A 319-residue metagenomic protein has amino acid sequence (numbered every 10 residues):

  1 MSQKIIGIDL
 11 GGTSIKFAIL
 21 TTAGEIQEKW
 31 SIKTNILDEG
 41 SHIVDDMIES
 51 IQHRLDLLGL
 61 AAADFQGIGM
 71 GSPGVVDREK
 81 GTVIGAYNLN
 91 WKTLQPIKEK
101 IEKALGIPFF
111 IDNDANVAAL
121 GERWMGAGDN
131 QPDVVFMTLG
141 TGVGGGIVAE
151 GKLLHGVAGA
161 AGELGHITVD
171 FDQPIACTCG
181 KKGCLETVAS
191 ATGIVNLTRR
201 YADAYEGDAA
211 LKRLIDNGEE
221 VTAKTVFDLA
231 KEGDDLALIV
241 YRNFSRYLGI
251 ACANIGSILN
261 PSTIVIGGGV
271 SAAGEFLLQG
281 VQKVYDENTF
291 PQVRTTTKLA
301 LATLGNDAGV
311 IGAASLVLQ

Functional and structural regions predicted by a protein language model:
M1-Q66, V76-T82, K98-I107, G121-Q131 (+2 more regions): ATP-binding/phosphotransfer module of carbohydrate and carboxylate kinases, centering on a glycine-rich
W30-I32, Y87, V157: Short hydrophobic alpha-helix segments
K33-I36, W91-K92, A161-E163, V169: A short acidic/small-residue loop/turn micro-motif
G81-T93: A charged helix-plus-loop insertion that forms the helical arch/lid used to bind and gate nucleic-acid substrates
F109-N113: General beta-strand structural signal in soluble alpha/beta enzymes
A115-A119: Active-site-adjacent loop/helix segments that line or gate small-molecule/cofactor pockets in enzymes
D129-V188: Glycine-rich phosphate-binding loop of actin/hexokinase-like ATP-binding domains
